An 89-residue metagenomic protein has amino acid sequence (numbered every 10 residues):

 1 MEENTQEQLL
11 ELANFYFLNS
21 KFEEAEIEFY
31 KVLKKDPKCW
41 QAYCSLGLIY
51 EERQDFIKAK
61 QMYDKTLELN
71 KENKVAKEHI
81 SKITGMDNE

Functional and structural regions predicted by a protein language model:
Q6-E7, W40-Q41, K74-V75: Helix-start (N-cap) detector for alpha-helical repeat units in TPR-like alpha-solenoids, especially tetratricopeptide
L18, E52, K82-E89: Register position in tetratricopeptide repeats
